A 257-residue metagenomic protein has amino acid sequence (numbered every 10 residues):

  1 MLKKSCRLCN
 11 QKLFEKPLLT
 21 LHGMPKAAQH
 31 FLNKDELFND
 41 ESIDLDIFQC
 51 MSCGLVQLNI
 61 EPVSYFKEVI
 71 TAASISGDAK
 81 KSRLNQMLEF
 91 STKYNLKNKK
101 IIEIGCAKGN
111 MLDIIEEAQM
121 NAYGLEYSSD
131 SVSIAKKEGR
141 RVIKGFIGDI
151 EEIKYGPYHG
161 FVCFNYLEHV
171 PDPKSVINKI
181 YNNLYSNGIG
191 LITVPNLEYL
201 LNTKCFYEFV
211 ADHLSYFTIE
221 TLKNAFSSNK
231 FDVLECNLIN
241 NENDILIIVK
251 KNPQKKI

Functional and structural regions predicted by a protein language model:
M1-A79, N237, I248: N-terminal juxtadomain amphipathic helix that follows a signal peptide/anchor or precedes a small N-terminal auxiliary
L8-E15, I219-C236: A SAM-dependent methyltransferase catalytic signature shared across enzymes that methylate proteins
G23-Q29, I192-S215, I219-T221: Short, glycine-/aromatic-enriched active-site segment of Class I SAM-dependent methyltransferases
D40-I134, G145: Extended interfacial segments that mediate partner engagement and assembly in macromolecular machines
G139-I150: Conserved SAM-binding strand-loop segment of SAM-dependent methyltransferases
V162: A conserved beta-strand element that flanks and buttresses the S-adenosyl-L-methionine
K174-I189: A short glycine-rich, Lys/Arg-flanked "PGG" loop and its adjoining helix->strand segment in the class I
L234, E242-I257: Flexible, glycine-/basic-rich loop-and-beta segments that form/coincide with the SAM-dependent methyltransferase
